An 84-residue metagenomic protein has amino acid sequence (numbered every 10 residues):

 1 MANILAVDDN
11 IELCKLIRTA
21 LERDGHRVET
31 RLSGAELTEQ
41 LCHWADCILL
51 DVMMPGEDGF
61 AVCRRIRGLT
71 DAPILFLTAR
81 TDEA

Functional and structural regions predicted by a protein language model:
D8: Conserved acidic carboxylate
C14, P55, D82: The feature encodes the CheY-like receiver
K15-R23: Charged docking surfaces used in two-component/phosphorelay signaling
T30-C47: Acidic, metal-coordinating helix/loop segments flanking the phosphotransfer/catalytic sites of two-component signaling
L32-S33, D58-A61: Acidic catalytic/metal-coordinating carboxylates
L41-W44, R65-A72, T81: Conserved phosphotransfer cores of two-component systems
L49, F60-C63, R67: Hydrophobic alpha-helical motif in two-component signaling modules
D51, T78: Active-site residues of response regulator receiver
